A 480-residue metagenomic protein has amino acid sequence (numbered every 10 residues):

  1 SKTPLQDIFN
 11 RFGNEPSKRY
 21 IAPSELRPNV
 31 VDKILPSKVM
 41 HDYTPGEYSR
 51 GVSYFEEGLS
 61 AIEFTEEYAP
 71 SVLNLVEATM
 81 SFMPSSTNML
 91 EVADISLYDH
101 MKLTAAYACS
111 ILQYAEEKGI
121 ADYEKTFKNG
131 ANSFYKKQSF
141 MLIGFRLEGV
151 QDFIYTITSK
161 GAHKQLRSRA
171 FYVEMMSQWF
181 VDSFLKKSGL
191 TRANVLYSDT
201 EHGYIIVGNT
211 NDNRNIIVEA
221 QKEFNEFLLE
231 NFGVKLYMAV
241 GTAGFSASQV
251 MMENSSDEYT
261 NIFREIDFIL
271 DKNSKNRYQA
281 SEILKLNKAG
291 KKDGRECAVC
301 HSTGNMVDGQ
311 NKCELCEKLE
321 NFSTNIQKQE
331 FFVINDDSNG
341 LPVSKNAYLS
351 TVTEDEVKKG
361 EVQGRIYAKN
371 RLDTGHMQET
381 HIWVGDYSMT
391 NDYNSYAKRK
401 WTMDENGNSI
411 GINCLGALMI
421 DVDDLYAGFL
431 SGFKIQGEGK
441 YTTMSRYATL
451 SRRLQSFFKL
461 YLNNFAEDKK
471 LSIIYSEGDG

Functional and structural regions predicted by a protein language model:
S1-G480: Regulatory and interdomain segments flanking nucleotide-handling catalytic cores in signaling/defense enzymes
